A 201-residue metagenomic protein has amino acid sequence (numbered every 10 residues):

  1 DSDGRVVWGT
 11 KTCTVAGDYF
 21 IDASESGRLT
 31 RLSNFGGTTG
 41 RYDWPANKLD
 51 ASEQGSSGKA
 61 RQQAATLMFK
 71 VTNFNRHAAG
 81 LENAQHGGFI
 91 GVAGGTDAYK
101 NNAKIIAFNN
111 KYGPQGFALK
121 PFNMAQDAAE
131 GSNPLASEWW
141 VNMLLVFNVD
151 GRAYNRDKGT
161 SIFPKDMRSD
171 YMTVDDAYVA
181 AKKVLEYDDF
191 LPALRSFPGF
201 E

Functional and structural regions predicted by a protein language model:
D3-Y19, A23-E201: Flavin (FAD/FMN)-binding glycine-rich loop and adjacent Rossmann-like elements that form
